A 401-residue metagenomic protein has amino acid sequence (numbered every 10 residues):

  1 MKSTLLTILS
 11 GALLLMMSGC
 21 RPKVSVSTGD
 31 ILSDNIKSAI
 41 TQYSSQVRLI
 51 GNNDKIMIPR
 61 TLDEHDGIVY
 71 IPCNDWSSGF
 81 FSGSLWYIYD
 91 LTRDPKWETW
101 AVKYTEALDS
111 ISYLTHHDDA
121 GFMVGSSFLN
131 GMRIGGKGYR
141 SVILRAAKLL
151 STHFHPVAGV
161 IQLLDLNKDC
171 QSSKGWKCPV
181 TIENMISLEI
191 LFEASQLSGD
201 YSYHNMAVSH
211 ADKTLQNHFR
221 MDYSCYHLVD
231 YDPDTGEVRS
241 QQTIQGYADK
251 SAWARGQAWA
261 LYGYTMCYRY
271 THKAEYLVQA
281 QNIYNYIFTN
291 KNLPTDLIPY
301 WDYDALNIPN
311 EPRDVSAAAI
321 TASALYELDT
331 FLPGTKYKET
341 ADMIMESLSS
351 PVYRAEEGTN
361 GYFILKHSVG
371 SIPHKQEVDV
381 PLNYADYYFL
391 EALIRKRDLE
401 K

Functional and structural regions predicted by a protein language model:
M1-D30: Bacterial Sec-dependent N-terminal signal peptides
K23-K401: Glycan-recognition and catalytic cores of secretory/periplasmic carbohydrate-active enzymes
